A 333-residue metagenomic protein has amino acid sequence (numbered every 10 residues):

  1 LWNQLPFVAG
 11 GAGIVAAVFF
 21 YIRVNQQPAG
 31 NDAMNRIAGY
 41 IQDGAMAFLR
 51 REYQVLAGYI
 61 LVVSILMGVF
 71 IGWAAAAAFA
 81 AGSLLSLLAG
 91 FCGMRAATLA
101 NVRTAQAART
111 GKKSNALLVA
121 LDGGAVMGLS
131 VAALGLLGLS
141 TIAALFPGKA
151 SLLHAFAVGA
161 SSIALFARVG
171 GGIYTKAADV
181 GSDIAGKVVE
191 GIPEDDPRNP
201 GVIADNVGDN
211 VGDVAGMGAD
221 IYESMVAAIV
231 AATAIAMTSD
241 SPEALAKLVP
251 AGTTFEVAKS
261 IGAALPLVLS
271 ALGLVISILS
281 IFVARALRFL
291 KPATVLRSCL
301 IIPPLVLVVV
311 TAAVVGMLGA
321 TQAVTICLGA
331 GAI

Functional and structural regions predicted by a protein language model:
L1-I333: Hydrophobic packing and interface segments
